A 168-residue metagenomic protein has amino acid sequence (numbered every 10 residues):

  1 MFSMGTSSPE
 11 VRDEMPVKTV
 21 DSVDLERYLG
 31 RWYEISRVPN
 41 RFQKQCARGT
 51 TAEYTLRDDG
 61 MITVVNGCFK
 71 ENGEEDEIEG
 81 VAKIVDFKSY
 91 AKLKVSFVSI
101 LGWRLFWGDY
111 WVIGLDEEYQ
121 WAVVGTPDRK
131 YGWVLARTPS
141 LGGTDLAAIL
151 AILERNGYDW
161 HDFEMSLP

Functional and structural regions predicted by a protein language model:
M1-P168: A beta-rich soluble binding module of mature secreted/lumenal proteins
